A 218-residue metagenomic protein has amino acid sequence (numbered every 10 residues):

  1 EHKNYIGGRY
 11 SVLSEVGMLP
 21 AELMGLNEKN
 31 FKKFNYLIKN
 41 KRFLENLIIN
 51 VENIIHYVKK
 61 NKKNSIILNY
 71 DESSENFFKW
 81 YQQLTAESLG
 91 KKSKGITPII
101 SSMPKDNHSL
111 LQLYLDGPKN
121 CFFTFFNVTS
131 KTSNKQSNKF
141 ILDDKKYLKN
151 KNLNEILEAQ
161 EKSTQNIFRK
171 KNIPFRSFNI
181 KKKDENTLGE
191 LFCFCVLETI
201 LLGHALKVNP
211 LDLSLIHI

Functional and structural regions predicted by a protein language model:
E1-T124, T132, D212-I216: Active-site phosphate/pyrophosphate-binding segments
E1-Y5, L148-K149, K207-V208: Short beta-alpha connecting loops at secondary-structure transitions that line or flank enzyme active sites
S11-E15, Y81, D106, L148-N152 (+3 more regions): Catalytic-loop motifs flanking and including active-site residues across diverse enzymes
P20, I66-I67, D144-N152, H204: Charged, low-complexity surface segments at secondary-structure and domain boundaries
E22, E87, R169, H204-K207: Short polybasic/polar patches that bind polyanions
I38, N50-V58, S74, L153 (+2 more regions): Charged, low-complexity, helix-prone segments enriched in Lys/Glu/Asp/Gln
I99-D184: Helicase-primase coupling helices
R176-F178, K182-I216: C-terminal helical/tail subdomains of lipid-metabolizing enzymes
